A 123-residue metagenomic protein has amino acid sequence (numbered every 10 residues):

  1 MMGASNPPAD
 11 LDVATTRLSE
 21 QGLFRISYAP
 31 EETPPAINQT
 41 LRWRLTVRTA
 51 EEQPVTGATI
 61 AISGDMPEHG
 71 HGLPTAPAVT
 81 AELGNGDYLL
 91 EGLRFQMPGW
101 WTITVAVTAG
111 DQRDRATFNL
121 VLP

Functional and structural regions predicted by a protein language model:
M1-P123: Intrinsically disordered, low-complexity terminal tails/loops enriched in metal-binding residues
